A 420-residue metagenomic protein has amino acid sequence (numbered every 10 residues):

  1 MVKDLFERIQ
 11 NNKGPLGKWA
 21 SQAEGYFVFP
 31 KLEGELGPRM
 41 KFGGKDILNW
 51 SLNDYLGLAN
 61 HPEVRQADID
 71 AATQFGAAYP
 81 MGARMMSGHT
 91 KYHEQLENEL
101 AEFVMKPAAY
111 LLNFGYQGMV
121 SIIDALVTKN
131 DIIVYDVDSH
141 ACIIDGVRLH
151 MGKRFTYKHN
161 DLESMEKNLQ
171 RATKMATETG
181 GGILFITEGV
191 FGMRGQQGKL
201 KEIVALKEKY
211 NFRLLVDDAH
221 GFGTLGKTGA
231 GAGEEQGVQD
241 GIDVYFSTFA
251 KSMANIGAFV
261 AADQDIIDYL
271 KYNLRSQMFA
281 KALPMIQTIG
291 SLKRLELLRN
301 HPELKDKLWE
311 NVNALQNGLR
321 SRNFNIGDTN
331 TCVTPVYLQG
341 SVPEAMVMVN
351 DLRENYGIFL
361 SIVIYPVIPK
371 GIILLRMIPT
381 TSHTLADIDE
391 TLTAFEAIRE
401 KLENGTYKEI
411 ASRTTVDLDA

Functional and structural regions predicted by a protein language model:
N12-G76, F212: N-terminal "arm"/small-domain region of PLP-dependent enzymes with the aminotransferase-like
V28, K305-Q316, R322-Y356, P379-T381 (+2 more regions): Conserved PLP-binding catalytic core of the aspartate aminotransferase-like
P62, D70, Q74, N98 (+3 more regions): PLP-dependent enzyme catalytic core of the Aspartate aminotransferase-like
Q66, T73-F114: Conserved N-terminal alpha-helix of the aminotransferase class I/II PLP-enzyme fold
F114, V134-M151: Substrate-binding/gating loop at the entrance of the active-site cleft, primarily in PLP-dependent aminotransferase-like
I122-A141, E166: Conserved PLP-anchoring active-site segment centered on the Schiff-base-forming lysine
F155, H159-V216: Active-site phosphate-binding strand-loop segment of PLP-dependent enzymes
Y210-R213, H220, L225-N330, E344 (+1 more regions): Active-site C-terminal subdomain of aminotransferase-like
